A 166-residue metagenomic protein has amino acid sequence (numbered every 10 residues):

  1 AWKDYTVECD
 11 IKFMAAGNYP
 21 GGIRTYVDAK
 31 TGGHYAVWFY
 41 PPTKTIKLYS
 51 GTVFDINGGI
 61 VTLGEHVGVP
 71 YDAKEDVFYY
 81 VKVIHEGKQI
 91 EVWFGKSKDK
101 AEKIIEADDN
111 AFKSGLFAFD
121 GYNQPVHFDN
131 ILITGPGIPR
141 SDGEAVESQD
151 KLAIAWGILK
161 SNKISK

Functional and structural regions predicted by a protein language model:
A1-D55: Secretory/extracellular carbohydrate-interaction modules and structurally similar beta-sandwich "look-alikes"
W2, P41, D72-D76, H85 (+1 more regions): Surface-exposed coil/turn segments at beta-strand junctions on protein surfaces, enriched
C9, A73-E106, I131: Carbohydrate-binding surfaces in secreted/extracellular proteins
G33, I56-V67, K98-E106, S141: Surface-exposed loop/edge segments in extracytoplasmic proteins
F54-K82: Short, aromatic/His-centered strand-loop micro-motif at the edge of beta-sheets
E102-L132: Flexible glycan-contacting loops in extracellular carbohydrate-active proteins
T134-Q149: C-terminal low-complexity, Ser/Thr- and acidic/Pro-rich disordered "stalk" regions positioned immediately N-terminal
V146-K166: Short acidic, low-complexity intrinsically disordered linear motifs used for protein-protein interactions
